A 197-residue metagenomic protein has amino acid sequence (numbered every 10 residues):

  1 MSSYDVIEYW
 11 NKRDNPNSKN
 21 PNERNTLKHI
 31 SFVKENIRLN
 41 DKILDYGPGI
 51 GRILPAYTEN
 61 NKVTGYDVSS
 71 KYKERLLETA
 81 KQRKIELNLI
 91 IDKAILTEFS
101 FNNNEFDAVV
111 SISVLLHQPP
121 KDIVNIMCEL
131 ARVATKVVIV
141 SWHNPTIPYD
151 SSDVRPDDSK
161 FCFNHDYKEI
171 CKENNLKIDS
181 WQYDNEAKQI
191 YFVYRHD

Functional and structural regions predicted by a protein language model:
M1-N40, Y46-E98, Q118-N125, E129 (+1 more regions): Class I (Rossmann-like) S-adenosyl-L-methionine-dependent methyltransferase catalytic domain, capturing the SAM-binding
R38, N104, R132-V133: Structured loop/turn residues at beta-strand edges in well-structured enzyme cores
E98-N104: Short amphipathic alpha-helix with an adjacent loop that forms part of the alpha/beta core around
D107: Acidic donor-binding loop of glycosyltransferase active sites
V110: A conserved beta-strand element that flanks and buttresses the S-adenosyl-L-methionine
S113-H117: Short catalytic micro-motifs in class I SAM-dependent methyltransferases
A134-V138: Short glycine-dipeptide loop
